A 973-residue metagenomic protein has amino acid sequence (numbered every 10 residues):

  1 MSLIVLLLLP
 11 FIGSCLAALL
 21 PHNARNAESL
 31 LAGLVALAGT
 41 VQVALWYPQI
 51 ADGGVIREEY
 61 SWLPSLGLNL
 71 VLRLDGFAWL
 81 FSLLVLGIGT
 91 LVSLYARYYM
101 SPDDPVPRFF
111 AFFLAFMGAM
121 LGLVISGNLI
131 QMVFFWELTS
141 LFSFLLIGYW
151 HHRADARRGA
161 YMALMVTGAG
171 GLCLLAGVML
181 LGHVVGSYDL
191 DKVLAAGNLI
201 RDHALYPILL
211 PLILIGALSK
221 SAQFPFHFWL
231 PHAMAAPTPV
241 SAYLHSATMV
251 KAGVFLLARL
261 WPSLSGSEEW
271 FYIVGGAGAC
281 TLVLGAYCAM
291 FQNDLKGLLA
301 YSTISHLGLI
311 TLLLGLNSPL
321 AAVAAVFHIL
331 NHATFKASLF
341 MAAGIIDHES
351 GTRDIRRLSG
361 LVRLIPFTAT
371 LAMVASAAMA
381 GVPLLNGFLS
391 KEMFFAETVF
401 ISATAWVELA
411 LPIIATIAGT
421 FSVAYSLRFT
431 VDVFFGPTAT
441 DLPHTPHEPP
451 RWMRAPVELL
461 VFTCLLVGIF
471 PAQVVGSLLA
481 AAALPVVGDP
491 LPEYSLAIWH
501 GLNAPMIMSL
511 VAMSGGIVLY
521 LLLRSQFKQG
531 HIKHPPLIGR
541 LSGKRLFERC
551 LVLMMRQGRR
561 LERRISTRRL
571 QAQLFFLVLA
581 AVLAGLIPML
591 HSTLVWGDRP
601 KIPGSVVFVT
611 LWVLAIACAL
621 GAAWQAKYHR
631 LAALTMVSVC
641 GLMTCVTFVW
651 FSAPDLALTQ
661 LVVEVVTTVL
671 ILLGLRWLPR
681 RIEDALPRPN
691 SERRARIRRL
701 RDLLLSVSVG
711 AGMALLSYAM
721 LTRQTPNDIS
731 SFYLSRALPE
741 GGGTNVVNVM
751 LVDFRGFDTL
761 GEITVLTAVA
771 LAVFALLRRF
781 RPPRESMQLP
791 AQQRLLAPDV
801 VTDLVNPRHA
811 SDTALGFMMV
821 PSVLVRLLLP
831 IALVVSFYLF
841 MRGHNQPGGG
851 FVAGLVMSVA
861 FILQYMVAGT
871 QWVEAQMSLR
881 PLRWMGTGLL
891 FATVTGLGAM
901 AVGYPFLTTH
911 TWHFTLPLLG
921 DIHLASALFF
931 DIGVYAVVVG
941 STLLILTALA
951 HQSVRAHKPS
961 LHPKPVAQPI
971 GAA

Functional and structural regions predicted by a protein language model:
M1-S2, C15-A111, L180-H203, F228 (+9 more regions): Transmembrane helix-loop-helix hairpins at membrane boundaries of multipass inner-membrane proteins
G54-M120, F255, G275, F575 (+6 more regions): Hydrophobic alpha-helical transmembrane segments in multi-pass integral membrane proteins
I56-L66, D189-N198, S390-I401, Q473-H500 (+2 more regions): Membrane-interfacial helical/loop segments at transmembrane boundaries in membrane proteins
W62-L80, A196-L210, V399-L411, Y494-L502 (+3 more regions): Short aromatic-rich membrane-water interface segments that cap or initiate transmembrane helices in multi-pass membrane
L66-L70, D354-R357, D441-P446, Y494-L496 (+5 more regions): Cytosolic juxtamembrane amphipathic/interface segments immediately preceding and feeding into a transmembrane helix
L91-M132, L141-P449, I587, P600 (+2 more regions): Hydrophobic transmembrane alpha-helices and their helix-loop junctions in integral membrane proteins
T445-G585, V709-G710, A714-S717, T722-A737 (+1 more regions): Membrane-interface and transmembrane segments of multi-pass membrane proteins
S605-L611, A623, W677-H844, M866-A973: Flexible extramembrane loops and terminal tails that flank transmembrane helices in small membrane-associated subunits
